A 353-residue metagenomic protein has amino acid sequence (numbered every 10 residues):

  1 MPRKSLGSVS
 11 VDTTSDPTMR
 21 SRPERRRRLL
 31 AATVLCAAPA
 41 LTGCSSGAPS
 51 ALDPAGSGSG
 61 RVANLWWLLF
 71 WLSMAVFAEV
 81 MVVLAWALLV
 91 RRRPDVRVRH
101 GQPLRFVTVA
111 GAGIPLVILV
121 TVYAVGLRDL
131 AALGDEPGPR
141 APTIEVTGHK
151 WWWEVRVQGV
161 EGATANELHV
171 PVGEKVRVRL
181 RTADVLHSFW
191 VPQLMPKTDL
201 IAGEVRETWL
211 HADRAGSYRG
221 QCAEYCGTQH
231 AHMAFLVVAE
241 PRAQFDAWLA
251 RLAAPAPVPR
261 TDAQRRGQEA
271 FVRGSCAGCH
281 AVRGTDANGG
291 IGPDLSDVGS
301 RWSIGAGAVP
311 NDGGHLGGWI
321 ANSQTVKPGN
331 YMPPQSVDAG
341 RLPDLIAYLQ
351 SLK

Functional and structural regions predicted by a protein language model:
M1-V172, P257: Extracytoplasmic entry segments of secretory-pathway proteins
G43, E224, G278, D297: Short, cysteine/histidine-rich loop/knuckle motifs that typically chelate Zn2+
G47, Y225, V282: Cys/His-rich metal-chelating microdomains
W152-R156, T164-P241: Membrane-embedded segments
V160-T164, A243-V272: Electrostatic cytochrome c docking/interface patches
C222, G267, F271-R283, M332 (+2 more regions): The canonical Cys-X-X-Cys-His
A250-D262, D286-K353: Extracytoplasmic electron-transfer domains, predominantly the class I c-type cytochrome c fold
